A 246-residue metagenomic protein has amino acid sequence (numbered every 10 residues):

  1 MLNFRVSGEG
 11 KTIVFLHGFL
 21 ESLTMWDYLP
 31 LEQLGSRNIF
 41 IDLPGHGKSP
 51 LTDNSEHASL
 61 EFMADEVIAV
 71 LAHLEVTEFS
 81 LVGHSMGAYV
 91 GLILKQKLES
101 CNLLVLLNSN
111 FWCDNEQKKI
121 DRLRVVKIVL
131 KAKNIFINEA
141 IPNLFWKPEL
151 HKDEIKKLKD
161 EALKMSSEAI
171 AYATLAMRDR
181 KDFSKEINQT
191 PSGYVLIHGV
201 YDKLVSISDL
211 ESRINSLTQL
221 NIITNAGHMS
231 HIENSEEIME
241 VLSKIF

Functional and structural regions predicted by a protein language model:
M1-I13, Q33-R37, A72, V76-T77 (+5 more regions): Alpha/beta-hydrolase fold catalytic core
L2-D53: Conserved HGGG/HGGXW glycine-rich cap/lid loop of the alpha/beta-hydrolase fold
H17-F19, F79, G83-S85, G199: Conserved alpha/beta-hydrolase "nucleophile elbow" surrounding the catalytic nucleophile
P30, R37-V82, I93, E240: Active-site loop/oxyanion-hole signature of alpha/beta-hydrolase fold enzymes
Y89-K133, I137: Flexible "cap/lid" loop of the alpha/beta hydrolase fold
D114-I120, K131-Q189: Conserved alpha/beta-hydrolase catalytic His-Asp/Glu region
P191-A226, I232: Conserved loop-alpha-helix segment in the C-terminal half of the alpha/beta-hydrolase fold that carries the catalytic
I232-K244: Post-His helix in hydrolase/transferase enzymes
